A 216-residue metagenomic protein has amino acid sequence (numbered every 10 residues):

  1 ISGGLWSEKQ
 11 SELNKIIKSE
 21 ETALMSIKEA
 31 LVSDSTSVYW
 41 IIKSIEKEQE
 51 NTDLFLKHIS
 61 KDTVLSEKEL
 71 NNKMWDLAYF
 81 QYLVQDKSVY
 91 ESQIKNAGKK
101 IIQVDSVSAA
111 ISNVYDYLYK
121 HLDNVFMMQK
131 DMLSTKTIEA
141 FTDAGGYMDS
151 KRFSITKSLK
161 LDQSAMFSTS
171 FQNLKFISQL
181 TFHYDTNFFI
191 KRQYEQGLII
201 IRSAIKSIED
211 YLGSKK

Functional and structural regions predicted by a protein language model:
I1-G4: Hydrophobic membrane-insertion alpha-helices, especially the h-region of bacterial N-terminal signal peptides
E8-K216: Long, hydrophobic alpha-helical segments that serve as membrane-spanning/inserting helices
